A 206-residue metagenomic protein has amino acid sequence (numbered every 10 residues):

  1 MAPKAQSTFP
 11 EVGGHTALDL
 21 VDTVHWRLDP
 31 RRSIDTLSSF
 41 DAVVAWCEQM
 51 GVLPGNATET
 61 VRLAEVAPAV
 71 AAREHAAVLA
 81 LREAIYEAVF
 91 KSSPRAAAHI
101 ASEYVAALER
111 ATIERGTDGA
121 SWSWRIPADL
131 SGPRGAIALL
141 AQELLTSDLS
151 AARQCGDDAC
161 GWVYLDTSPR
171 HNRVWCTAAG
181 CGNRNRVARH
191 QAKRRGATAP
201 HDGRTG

Functional and structural regions predicted by a protein language model:
M1-Q154, D158-G161, T198-G206: Short helix-coil boundary/hinge micro-motifs
R31, L165, R186: Short acidic, gly/pro-rich beta-turn/loop elements at beta-sheet edges and active-site/ligand-binding grooves
G161-D166, R170: Histidine-centered nuclease catalytic patch
H171-G182: Cysteine-rich micro-motifs
G180-T198: Basic DNA-binding region of bZIP-type proteins
